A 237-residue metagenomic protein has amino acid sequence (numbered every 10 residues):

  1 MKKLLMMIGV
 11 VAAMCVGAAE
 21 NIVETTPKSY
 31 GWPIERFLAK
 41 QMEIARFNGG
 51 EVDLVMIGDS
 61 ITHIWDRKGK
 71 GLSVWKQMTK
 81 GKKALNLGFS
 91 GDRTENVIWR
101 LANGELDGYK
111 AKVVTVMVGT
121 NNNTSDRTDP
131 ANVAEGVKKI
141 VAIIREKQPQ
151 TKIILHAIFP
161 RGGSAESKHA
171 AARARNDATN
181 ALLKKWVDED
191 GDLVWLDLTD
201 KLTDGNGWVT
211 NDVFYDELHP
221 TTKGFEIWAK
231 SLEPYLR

Functional and structural regions predicted by a protein language model:
M1-I57, I61-G71, K76-Q77, R237: N-terminal secretory targeting modules
V10, P160-R237: Catalytic His-Asp segment of secreted/periplasmic serine-dependent ester chemistry enzymes
E24-G31, D66-K70, N86-R93, T124 (+2 more regions): Acidic/histidine-rich helix-loop elements that form or flank divalent-metal/phosphate-binding sites at the catalytic
E24-T26, Y30-E35, K70, A142 (+4 more regions): Mature catalytic domains of secreted/periplasmic carbohydrate-active enzymes
G49, T79, Q148, D190-G191: A structural signal for short coil/turn segments at secondary-structure junctions
D53-G58, K83-G88, K112-V118, K152-A157 (+2 more regions): Structural recognition of the beta-strand scaffold that forms the well-ordered cores of secreted hydrolase catalytic
M56, D92, N96, N132-K139 (+6 more regions): Extracytoplasmic/secreted proteins, especially bacterial periplasmic and envelope-associated proteins
H63-V74, M78-K80, T94-K138, I143 (+3 more regions): Oxyanion-hole/transition-state-stabilizing segment in secreted/luminal serine hydrolases and related acyltransferases
